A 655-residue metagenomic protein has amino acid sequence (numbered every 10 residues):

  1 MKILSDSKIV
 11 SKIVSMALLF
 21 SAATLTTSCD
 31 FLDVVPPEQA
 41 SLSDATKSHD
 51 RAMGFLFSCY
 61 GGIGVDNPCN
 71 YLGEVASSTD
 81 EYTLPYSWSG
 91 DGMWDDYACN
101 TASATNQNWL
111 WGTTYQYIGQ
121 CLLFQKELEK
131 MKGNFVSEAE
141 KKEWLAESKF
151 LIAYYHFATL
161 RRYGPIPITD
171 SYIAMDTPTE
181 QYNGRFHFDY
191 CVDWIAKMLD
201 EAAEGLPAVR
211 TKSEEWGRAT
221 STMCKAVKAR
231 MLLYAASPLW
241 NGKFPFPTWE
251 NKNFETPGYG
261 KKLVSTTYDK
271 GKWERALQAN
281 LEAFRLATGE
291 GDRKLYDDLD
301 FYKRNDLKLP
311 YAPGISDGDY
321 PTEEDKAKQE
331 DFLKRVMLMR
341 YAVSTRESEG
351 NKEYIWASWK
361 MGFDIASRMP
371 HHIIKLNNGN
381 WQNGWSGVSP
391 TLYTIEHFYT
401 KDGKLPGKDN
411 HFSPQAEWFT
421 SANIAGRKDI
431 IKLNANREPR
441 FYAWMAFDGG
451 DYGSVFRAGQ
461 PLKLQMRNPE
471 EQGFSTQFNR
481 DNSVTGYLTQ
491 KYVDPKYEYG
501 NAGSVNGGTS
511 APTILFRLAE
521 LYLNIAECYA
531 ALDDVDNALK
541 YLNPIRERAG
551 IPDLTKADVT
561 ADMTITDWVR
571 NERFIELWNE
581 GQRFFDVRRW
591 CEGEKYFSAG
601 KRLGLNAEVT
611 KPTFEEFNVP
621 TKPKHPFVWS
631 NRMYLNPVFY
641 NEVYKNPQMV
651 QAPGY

Functional and structural regions predicted by a protein language model:
K2-L4, A23-S48, I195, A229 (+1 more regions): Bacterial Sec-dependent N-terminal signal peptides
C29-G73, K432-L433, M445, V638 (+1 more regions): Membrane-proximal, proline-rich intrinsically disordered regions
S48-C69, Y86-Y163, P178-S221, I430 (+3 more regions): Conserved, well-structured interaction surfaces
N100, T105-N108, A416-E547: C-terminal substrate/ligand-recognition segments
T114-Y117, W194-A196, L232-A235, E255 (+10 more regions): Long, intrinsically disordered, low-complexity segments
L160-R161, P165-P167, M231-K243, D533: Short coil/turn linking the two alpha-helices of tandem helical-hairpin repeats
